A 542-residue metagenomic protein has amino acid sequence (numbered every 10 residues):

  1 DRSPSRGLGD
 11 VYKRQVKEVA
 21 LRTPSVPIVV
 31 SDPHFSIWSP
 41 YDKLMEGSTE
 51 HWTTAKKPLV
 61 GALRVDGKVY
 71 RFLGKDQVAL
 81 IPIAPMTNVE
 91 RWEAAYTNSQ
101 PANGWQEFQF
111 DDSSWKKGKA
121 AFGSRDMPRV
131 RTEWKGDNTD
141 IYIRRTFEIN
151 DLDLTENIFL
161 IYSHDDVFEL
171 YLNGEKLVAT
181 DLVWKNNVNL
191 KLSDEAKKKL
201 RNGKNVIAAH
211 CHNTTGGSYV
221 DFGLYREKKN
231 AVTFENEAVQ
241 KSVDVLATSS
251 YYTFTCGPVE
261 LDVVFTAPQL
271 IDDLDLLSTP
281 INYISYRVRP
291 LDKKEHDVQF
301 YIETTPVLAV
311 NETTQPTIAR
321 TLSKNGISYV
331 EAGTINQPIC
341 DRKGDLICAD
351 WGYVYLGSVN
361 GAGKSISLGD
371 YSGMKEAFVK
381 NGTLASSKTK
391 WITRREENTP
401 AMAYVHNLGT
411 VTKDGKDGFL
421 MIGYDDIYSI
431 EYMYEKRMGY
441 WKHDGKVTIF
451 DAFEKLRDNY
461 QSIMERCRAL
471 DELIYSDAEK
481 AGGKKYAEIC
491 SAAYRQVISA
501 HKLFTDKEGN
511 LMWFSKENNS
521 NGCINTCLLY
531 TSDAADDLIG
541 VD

Functional and structural regions predicted by a protein language model:
D1-Y12, Y530, D537-V541: Single conserved hydrophobic/aromatic residue that forms the stacking wall/gate of nucleotide- or nucleobase-binding
K13-P27, S36, D42, V78-E107 (+3 more regions): Acidic/polar, glycine-enriched structural segments that form the non-catalytic walls/loops of the carbohydrate-binding
V16-R64: N-terminal-proximal low-complexity accessory segments that begin disordered and transition into the first
L59-Q77, D533, D542: Carboxylate/His-rich catalytic cores and anion/metal-binding grooves
P82-A102, E107, W115, K185 (+1 more regions): An acidic-aromatic loop/edge-strand motif
W115, T139, F147-G174, I207-A209: Aromatic-lined ligand-binding clefts that engage carbohydrates, nucleic acids, or primary amines
T132-Y142, T180-N186, R395-E397: Extracellular beta-rich ligand/substrate-recognition surface
R144-L154, K197-K198, L408: Extracellular and analogous surface-interaction loops
